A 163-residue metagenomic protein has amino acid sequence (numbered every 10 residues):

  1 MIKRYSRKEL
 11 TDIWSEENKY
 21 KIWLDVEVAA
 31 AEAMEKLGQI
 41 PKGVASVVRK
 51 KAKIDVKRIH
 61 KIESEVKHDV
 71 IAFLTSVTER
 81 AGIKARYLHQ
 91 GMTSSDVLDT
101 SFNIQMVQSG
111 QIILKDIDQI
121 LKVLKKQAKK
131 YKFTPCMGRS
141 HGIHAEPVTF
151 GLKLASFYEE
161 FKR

Functional and structural regions predicted by a protein language model:
M1-R163: A helix-coil-helix interface module used to build multimeric assemblies and to scaffold catalytic/cofactor sites
